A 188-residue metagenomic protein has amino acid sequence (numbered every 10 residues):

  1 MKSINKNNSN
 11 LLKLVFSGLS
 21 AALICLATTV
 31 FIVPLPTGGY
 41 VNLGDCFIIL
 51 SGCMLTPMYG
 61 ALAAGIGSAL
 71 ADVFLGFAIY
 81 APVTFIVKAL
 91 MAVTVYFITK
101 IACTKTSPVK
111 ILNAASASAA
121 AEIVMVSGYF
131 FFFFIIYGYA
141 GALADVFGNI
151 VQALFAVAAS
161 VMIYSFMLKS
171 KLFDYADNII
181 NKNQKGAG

Functional and structural regions predicted by a protein language model:
M1-G188: Loop-helix junctions at membrane interfaces
